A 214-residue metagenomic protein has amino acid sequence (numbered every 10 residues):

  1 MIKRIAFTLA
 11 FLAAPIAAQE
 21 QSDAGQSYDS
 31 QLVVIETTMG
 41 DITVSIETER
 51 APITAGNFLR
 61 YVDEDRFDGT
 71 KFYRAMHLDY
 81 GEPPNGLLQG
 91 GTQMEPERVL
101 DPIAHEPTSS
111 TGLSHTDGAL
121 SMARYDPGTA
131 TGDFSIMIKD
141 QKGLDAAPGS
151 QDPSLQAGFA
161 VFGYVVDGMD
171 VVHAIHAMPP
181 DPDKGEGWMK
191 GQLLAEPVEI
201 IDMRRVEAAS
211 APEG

Functional and structural regions predicted by a protein language model:
M1-T8: Sec-dependent signal peptide recognition, specifically the positively charged N-region followed immediately by
L9-Q19: Hydrophobic h-region of N-terminal signal peptides that target proteins for export in Gram-negative bacteria
A18-G214: Cyclophilin-like peptidyl-prolyl cis-trans isomerases
